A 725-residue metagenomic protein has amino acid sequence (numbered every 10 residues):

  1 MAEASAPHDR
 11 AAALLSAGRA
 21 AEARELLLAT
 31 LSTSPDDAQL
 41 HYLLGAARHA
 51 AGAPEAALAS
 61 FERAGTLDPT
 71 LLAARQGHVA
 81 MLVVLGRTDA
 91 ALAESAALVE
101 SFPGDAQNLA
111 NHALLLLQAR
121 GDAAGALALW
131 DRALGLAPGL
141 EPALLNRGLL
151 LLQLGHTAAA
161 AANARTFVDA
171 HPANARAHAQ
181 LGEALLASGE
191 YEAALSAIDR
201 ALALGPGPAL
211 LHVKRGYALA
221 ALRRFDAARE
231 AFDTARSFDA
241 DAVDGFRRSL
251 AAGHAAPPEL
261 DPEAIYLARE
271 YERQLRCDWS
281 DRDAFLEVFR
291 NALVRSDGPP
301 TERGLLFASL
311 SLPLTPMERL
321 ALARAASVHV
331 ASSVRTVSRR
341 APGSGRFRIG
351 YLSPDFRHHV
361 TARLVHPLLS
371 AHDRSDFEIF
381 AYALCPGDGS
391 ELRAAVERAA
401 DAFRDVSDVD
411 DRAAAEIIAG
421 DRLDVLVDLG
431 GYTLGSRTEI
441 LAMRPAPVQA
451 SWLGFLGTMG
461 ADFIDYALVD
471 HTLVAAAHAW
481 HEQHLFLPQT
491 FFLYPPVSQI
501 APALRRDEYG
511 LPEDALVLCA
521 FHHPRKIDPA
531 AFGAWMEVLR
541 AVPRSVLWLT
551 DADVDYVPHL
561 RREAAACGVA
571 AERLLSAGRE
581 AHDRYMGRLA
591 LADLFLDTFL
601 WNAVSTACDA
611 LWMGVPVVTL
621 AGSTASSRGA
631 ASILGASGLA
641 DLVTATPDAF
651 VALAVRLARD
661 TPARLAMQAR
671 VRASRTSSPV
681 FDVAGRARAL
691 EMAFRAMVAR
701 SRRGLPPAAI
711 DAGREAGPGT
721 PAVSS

Functional and structural regions predicted by a protein language model:
M1-L511, H523, G533, R562-V569 (+5 more regions): Alpha-helical solenoid repeat scaffolds of the TPR/TPR-like class and their adjacent stem/linker regions that mediate
L352, F521-H522, T550, A577: Short hydrophobic "strand-cap" motifs at the C-terminus of beta-strands
A383-D388, V546-H559: Glycosyltransferase donor-sugar binding loop
L574, R579-E580: Catalytic cores of eukaryotic secretory-pathway lumenal/extracellular enzymes that build and remodel glycoconjugates
T598-L600: A short structural motif in glycosyltransferase catalytic domains
T606-A607, A630: Short glycine/serine-rich donor-binding loops of glycosyltransferases
A610-W612, G635: Short alpha-helix at the nucleotide-sugar/activated-sugar donor binding site of glycosyltransferases and closely
S627-G638, V643: Short acidic/histidine- and often glycine-rich active-site loop of Leloir-type glycosyltransferases that engages
